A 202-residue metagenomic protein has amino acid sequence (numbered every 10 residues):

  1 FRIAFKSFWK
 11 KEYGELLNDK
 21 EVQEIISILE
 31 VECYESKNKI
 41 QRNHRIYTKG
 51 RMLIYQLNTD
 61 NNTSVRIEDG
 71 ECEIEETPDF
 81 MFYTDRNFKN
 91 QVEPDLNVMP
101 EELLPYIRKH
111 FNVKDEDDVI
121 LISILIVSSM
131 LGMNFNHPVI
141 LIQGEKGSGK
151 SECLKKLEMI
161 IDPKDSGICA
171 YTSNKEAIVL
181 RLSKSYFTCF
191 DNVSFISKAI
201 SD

Functional and structural regions predicted by a protein language model:
F1-D117: Segments of Walker-type
W9, Y13, C33, K37 (+3 more regions): Conserved NTP-handling cores and scaffolds of large molecular machines
K20, E24, D117, L121 (+2 more regions): Charged, alpha-helix-enriched surfaces in structured cytosolic catalytic cores of large nucleotide-utilizing machines
I54-Q56, L141, T188-C189: Structured core elements
T59, K146, N192-S194: Short, flexible loop/turn elements at secondary-structure junctions
V65-E68, S151-C153, K198-S201: A short acidic (Asp/Glu
E71-Y186: P-loop NTPase catalytic core of nucleic-acid-dependent motor ATPases
I178-D202: Conserved nucleotide-sensing/catalytic segment adjacent to the nucleotide-binding pocket in NTP-handling enzymes
